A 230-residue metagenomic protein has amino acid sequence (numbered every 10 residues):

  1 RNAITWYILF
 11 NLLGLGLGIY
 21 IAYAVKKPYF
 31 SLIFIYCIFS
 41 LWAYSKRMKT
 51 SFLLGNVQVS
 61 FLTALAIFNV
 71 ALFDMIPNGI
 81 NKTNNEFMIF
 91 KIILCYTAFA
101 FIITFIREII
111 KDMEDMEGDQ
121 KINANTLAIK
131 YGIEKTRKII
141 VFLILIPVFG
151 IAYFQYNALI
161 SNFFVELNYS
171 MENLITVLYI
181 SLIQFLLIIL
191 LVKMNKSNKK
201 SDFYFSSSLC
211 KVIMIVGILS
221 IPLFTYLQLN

Functional and structural regions predicted by a protein language model:
R1-I35, N123-N162: Multi-pass membrane catalytic core of lipid/isoprenoid biosynthesis enzymes
R1-I8, W42-L62, K121-K138, V192-V216: Interhelical loop and helix-boundary elements at the membrane-water interface of polytopic inner-membrane proteins
R1-I80: Intramembrane alpha-helical segments
N2-W6, F10, Y29-I33, L54-V59 (+5 more regions): Alpha-helical transmembrane segments of integral membrane proteins
N11-Y20, C37-I38, I67, I144-A152 (+2 more regions): Hydrophobic core of alpha-helical transmembrane segments in multi-pass integral membrane proteins
G16-S31, N69-C95, Y153-M171, T225-N230: Helix-coil boundary and interhelical linker segments in multi-pass alpha-helical membrane proteins
S45, K135, Y156-N230: Extended hydrophobic alpha-helices typical of membrane-associated regions
V59-K111, M116, E134-L145: Functional transmembrane core segments of multi-pass inner-membrane proteins
